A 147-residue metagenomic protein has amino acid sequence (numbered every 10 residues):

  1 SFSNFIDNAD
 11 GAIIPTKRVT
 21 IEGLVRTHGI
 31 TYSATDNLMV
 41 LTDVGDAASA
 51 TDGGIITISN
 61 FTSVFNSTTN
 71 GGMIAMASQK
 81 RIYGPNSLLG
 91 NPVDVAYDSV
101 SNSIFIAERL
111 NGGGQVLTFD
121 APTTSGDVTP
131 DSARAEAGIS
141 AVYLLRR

Functional and structural regions predicted by a protein language model:
S1, V25, T51-I56, G114-L117 (+1 more regions): Repetitive beta-architecture junctions, highlighting loop-to-beta-strand starts across blade-like repeats
F2-G11, A48, I56-M73, T118-D127 (+1 more regions): Short loop/turn segments immediately following beta-strands, especially the blade-tip and inter-blade linker loops
A12-I21, M76-N86, D127-R134: A short beta-strand motif characteristic of beta-propeller blades
I21-E22, N60-G90: Flexible internal linker/loop segments at domain or repeat junctions
I21-L38, G45-D46, P85-N102, A135-R147: Beta-rich, blade/repeat-based domains predominating in secreted/periplasmic proteins but also intracellular
T35, T42-A50, N60, E108-N111: Short loop/turn segments immediately following the C-termini of beta-strands
L88-L89, D98-I104, R109-G114, T124: Short Gly/Pro-enriched loop/turn and capping motifs at secondary-structure junctions
L110-R147: Blade-level signature of beta-propeller repeat domains, shared across WD40, Kelch, NHL, RCC1 and BNR/Asp-box propellers
